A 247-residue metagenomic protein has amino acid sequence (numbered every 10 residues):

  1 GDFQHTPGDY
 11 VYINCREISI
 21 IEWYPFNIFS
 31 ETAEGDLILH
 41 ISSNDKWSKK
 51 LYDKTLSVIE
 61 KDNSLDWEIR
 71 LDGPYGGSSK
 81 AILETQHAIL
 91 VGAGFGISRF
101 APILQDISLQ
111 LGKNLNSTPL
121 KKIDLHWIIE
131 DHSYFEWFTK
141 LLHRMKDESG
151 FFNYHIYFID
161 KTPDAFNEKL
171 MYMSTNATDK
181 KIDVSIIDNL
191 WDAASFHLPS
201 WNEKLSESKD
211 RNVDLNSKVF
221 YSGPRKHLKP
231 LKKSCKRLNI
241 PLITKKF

Functional and structural regions predicted by a protein language model:
D2-L90, Q105, T175, K246: FAD-binding FR-type
E17, E34, S57, D106-K113 (+3 more regions): Short amphipathic alpha-helical interaction elements and helix-loop-helix interfaces that mediate dimerization
I28, I97-N116, K140-L142: Histidine-anchored nucleotide/phosphate-binding helix
L39, N44-S48, D53-V58, S64 (+3 more regions): Reductase modules of NAD(P)H-dependent flavoproteins
S79-I82, N114-L115, K209-R211: Short boundary motifs at domain starts and secondary-structure transition points
L83-A88, T118-K122, L215-N216: A short, charged/proline- and glycine-enriched loop that marks the coil->beta-strand transition at the N-terminal
